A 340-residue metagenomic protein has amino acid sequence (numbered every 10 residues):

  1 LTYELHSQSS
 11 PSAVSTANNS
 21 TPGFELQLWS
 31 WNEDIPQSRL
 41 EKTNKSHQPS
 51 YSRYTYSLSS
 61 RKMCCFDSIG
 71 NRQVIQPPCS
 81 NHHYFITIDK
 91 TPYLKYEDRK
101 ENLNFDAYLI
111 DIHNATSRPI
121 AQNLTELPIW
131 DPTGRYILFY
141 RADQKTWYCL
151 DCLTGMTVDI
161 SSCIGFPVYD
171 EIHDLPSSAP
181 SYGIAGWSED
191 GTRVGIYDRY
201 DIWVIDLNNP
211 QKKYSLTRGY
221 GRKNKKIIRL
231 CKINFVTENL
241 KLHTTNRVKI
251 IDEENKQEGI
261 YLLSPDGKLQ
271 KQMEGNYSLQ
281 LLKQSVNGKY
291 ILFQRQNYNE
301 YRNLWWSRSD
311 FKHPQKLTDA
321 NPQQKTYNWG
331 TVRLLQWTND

Functional and structural regions predicted by a protein language model:
L1-S309, K316, P322-W329, Q336: Beta-propeller folds
N339: Phosphate-binding active sites in nucleotide-utilizing proteins
